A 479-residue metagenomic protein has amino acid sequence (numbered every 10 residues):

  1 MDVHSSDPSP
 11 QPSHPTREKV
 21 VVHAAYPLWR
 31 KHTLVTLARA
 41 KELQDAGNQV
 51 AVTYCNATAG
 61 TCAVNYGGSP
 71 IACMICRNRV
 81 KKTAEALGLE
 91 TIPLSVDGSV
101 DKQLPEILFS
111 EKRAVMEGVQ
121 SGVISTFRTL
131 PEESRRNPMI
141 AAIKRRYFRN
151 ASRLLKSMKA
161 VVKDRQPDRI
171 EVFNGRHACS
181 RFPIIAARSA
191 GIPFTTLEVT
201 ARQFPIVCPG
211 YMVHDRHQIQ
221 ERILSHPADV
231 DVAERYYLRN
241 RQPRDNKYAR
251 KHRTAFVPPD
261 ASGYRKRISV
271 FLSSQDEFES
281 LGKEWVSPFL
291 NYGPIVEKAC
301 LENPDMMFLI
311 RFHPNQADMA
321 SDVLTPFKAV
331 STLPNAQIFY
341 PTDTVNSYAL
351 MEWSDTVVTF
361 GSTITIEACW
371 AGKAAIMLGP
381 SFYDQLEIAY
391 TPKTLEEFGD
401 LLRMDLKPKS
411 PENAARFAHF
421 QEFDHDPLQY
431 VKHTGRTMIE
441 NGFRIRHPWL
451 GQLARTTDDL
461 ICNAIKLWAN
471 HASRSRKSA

Functional and structural regions predicted by a protein language model:
M1-H14, R216-R265, L395-A479: C-terminal amphipathic helix plus adjacent low-complexity, charged tail appended to glycosyltransferase catalytic
M1-K19, H23, E42-S152, V199-H252 (+2 more regions): Conserved N-terminal ligand/cofactor-binding loop architecture of enzyme catalytic domains
A25-V35, V172, E277-K283: A short, glycine/small-residue-rich beta-strand->loop->alpha-helix junction that serves as a flexible
W29-V52, I184, P288-E302: Histidine-anchored nucleotide/phosphate-binding helix
V35, C179-R181, T342-Y390: A donor-sugar binding/catalytic signature common to diverse glycosyltransferases and related nucleotide-sugar
R149-K163, K283, M306, N315-I366: Donor nucleotide-activated moiety binding/catalytic core segment of transferases that use nucleotide-activated donors
L154-P209: Conserved nucleotide-sugar donor-interacting segment of glycosyltransferase catalytic cores, predominantly GT-B
Q242-P326: Conserved catalytic-core segment of nucleotide-activated headgroup transferases in glycan assembly
